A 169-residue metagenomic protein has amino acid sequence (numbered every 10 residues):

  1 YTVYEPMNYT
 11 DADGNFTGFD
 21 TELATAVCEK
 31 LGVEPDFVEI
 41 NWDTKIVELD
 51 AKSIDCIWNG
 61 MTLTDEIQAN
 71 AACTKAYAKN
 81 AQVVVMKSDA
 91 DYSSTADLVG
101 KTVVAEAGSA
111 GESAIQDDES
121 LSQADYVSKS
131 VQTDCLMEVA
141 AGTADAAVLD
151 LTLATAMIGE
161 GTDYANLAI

Functional and structural regions predicted by a protein language model:
Y1, F19, A71-V83: Short Pro/Gly-enriched coil loops immediately N-terminal to beta-strands
Y1-G60: Extracytoplasmic small-molecule ligand-binding "clamshell" domains of the periplasmic binding protein/Venus flytrap
Y1-Y4, V38-D43, K52-T64, N80 (+4 more regions): Beta->alpha turn/N-cap motifs
M7-D13, A24-V33, G111-S130, I158-D163: Ligand-binding cleft/hinge of the Venus flytrap
T21, D36-E48, A90, Y126-A141: Short helix-initiation/N-cap motifs at beta->coil->alpha
T44-V47, G60-A69, A114-D117, A141-I169: A ligand-binding cleft/hinge motif common to bilobed small-molecule-binding domains
A71-K79, D125-V127, T162-I169: Short beta-strand->loop
Y77, M86-V103: Flexible hinge/capping segments at coil-to-helix
